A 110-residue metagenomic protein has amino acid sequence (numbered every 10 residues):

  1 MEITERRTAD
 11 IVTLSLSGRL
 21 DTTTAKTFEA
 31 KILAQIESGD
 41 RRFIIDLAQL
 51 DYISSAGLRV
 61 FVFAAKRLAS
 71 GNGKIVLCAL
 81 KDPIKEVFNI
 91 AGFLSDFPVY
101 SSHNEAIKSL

Functional and structural regions predicted by a protein language model:
M1-S15: Short beta-strand/loop segment at the start of cytosolic alpha/beta domains
T8, A48, N104: Conserved catalytic submotifs in the C-terminal HATPase_c
L20-D96: Amphipathic alpha-helical interaction surfaces in cytosolic regulatory modules
D82, N104-E105: Acidic phosphotransfer microenvironment of two-component signaling modules
P98-S102: Short acidic-hydrophobic, aromatic-tinged amphipathic segments that line or gate anion-handling sites
